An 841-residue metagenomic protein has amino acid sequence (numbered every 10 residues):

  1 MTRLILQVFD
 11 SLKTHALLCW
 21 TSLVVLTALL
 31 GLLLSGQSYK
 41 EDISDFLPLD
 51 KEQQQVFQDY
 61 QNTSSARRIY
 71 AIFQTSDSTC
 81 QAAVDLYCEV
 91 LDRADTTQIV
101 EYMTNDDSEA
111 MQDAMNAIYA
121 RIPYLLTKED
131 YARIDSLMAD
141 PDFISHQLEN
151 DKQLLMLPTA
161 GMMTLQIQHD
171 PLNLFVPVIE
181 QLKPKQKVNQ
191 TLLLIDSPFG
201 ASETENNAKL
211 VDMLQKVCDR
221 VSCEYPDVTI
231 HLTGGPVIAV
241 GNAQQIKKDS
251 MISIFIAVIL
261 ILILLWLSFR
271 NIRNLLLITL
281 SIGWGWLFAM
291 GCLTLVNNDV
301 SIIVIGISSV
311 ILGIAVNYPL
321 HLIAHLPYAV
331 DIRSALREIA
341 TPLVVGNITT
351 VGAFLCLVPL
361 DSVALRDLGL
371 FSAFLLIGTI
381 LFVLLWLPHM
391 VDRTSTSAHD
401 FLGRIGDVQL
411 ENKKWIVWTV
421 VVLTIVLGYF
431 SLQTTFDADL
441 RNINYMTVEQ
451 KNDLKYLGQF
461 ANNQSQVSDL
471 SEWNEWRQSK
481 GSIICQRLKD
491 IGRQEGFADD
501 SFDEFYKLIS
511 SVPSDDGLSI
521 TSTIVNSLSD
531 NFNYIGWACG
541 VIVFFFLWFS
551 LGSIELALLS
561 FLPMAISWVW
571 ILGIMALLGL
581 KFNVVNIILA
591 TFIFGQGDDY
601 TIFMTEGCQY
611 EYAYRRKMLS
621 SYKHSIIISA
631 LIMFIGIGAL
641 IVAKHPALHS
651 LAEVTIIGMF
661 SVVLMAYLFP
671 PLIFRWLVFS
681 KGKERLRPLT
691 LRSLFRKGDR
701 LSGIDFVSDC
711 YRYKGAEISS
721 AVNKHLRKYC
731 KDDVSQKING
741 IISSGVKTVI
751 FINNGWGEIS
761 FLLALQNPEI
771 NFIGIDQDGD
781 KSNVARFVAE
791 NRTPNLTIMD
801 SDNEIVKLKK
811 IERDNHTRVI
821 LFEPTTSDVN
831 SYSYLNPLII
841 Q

Functional and structural regions predicted by a protein language model:
M1-E41, P388-H389, R393-R441, T690-S720: Signature of alpha-helical transmembrane segments and their immediate interfacial
L34-S76, L174-Q181, L410-W415, L432-S468: Solvent-exposed, non-transmembrane loop/terminal regulatory segments of multi-pass membrane proteins
D85-K187, L210, V467-G496: Alpha-helical transmembrane helix bundles of large polytopic membrane transport and channel proteins
K152-L267, N271, R477-F545: Extracytoplasmic
L275-H321, L556-F603: Hydrophobic transmembrane alpha-helices and their membrane-interface caps in long multi-pass transport proteins
T279, Y328-L360, Y612-A643: Pore- and gate-forming transmembrane helices of large, multi-pass membrane proteins
L295, I311-L326, A340, V344-F401 (+2 more regions): Transmembrane alpha-helices and their membrane-interface boundaries in multi-pass membrane transporters and channels
K728-V746: Conserved alpha-helix/loop element of class I SAM-dependent methyltransferases that forms part of the SAM/SAH-binding
